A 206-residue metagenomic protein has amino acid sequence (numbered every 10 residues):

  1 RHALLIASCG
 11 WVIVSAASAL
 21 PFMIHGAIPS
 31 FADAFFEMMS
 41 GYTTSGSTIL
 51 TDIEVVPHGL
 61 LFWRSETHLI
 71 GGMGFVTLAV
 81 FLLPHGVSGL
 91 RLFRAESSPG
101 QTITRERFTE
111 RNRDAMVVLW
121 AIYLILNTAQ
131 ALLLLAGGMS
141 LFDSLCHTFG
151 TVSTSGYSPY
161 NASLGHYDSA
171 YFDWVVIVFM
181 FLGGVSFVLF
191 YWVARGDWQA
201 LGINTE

Functional and structural regions predicted by a protein language model:
R1-E206: Membrane-proximal intracellular helices of multi-pass ion channels
